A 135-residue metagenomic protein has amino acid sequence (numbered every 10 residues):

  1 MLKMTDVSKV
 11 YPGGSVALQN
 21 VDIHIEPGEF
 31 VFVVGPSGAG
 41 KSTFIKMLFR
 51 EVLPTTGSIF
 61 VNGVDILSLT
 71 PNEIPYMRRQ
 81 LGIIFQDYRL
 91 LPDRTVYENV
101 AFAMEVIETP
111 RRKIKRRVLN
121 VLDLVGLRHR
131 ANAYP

Functional and structural regions predicted by a protein language model:
M1-M4, V10-N20, T70: A short, flexible loop at the N-terminus of ABC-type nucleotide-binding domains that lies
V34-P36: The feature captures the beta-strand-to-loop junction immediately N-terminal to the Walker
F49: Helix-to-loop junction immediately C-terminal to a conserved catalytic motif
T55-D65: ABC nucleotide-binding domain "signature motif"
V64-D65, A101, E105-E108, R112-R130: Conserved ABC ATPase "signature" region
I66-G82, R111: ABC ATPase NBD coupling module
L69-N72, R116, N132-Y134: Interfacial catalytic loop of ABC nucleotide-binding domains
R94-F102: Short coil-to-helix segment of the ABC ATPase nucleotide-binding domain corresponding to the Q-loop/switch region
